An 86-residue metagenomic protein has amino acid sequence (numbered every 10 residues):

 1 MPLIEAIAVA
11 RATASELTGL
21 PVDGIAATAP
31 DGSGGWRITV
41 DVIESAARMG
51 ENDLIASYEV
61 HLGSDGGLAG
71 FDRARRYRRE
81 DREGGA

Functional and structural regions predicted by a protein language model:
M1-T28: Short, non-transmembrane alpha-helical segments in secretory-pathway proteins
R11-A14, T18, V40, Y58-L62: Amphipathic alpha-helical interface segments used for dimerization/assembly
E16-L17, I43-L54, E83: Short, cysteine-centered beta-strand-loop-beta hairpins and adjacent loop/turn segments enriched in charged/polar
A27-P30, G50-N52: Short secondary-structure boundary/capping segments within folded domains
P30-G35, G63-G67: A short, structured loop/turn motif at beta-sheet edges
G34-V42: A short hydrophobic beta-strand element
G50-R76: A short, surface-exposed beta-strand/turn
R78-A86: A short, polar/charged loop-to-alpha-helix boundary motif
